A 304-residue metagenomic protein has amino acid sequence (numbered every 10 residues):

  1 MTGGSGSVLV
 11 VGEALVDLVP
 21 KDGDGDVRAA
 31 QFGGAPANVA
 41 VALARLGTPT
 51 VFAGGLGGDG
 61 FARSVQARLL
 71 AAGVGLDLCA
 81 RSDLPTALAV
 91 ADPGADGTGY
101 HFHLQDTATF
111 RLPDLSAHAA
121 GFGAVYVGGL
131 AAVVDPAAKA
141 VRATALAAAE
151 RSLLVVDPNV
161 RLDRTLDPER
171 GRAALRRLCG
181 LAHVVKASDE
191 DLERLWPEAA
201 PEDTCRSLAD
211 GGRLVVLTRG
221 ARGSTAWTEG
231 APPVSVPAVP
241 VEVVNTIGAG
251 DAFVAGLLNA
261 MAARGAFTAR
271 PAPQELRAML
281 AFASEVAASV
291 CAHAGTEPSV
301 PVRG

Functional and structural regions predicted by a protein language model:
M1-L9, P197-G304: Conserved phosphate-binding/catalytic region of the ribokinase-like
M1-V74: Glycine-rich phosphate/adenosyl-contacting loop at the front of the ribokinase-like
S7, P49, G75, S152-V155 (+2 more regions): Residues at the starts of beta-strands that form the adenosine-phosphate
V11, L15, V155-V156, K186 (+1 more regions): Generic enzyme active-site microenvironment
V16, P20, G58, V160 (+3 more regions): Short, glycine/acidic-enriched loop or turn micro-motifs at the edges of active sites
L18-V19, H101, D135, L195 (+1 more regions): Residues that scaffold the ATP/ADP-binding catalytic core of kinase and kinase-like folds
T48-G129, L154: Conserved N-terminal subdomain of the carbohydrate kinase-like
A124, L130-R206, R222-G223: Conserved beta-alpha-beta core of the PfkB/ribokinase-like small-molecule kinase fold
